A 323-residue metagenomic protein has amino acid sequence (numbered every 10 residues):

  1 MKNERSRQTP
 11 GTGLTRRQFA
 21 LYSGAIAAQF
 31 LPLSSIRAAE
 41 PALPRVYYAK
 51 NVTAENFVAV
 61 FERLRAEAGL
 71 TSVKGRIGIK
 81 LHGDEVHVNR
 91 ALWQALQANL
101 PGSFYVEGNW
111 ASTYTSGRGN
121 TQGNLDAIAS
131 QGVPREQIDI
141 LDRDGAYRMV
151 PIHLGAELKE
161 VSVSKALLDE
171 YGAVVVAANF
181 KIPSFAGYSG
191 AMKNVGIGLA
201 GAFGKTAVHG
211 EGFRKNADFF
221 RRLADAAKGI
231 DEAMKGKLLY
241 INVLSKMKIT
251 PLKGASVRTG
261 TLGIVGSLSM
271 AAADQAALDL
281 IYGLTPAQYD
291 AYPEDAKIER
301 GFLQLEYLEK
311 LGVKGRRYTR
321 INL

Functional and structural regions predicted by a protein language model:
M1-L14: N-terminal secretory signal peptides
R5, L33-S34, L252: Intrinsically disordered, low-complexity segments enriched in Ser/Pro/Gly/Ala and basic residues
Q8-P10, Y22, V86: A periodicity- and composition-biased signal for non-globular, repetitive helical segments
G11-L21, A27-P41: N-terminal twin-arginine translocation
Y22-S23, L280: Generic alpha-helical secondary-structure signal
E40-Q97, G102-L323: Extended, low-polarity segments enriched in aliphatic/aromatic residues
